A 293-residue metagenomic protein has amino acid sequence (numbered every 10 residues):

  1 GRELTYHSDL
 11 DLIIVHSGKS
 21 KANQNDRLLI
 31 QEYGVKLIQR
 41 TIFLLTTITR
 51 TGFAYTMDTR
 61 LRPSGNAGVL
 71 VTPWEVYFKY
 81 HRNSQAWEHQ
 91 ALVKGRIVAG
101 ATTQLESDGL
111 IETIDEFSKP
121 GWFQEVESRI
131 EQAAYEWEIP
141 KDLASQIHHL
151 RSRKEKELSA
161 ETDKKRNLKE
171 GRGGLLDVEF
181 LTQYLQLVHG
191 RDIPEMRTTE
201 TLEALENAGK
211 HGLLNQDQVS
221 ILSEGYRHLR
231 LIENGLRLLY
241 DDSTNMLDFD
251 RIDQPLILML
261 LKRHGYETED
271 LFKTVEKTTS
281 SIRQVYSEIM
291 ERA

Functional and structural regions predicted by a protein language model:
G1-A293: A nucleotide- and high-energy phosphate-metabolite-utilizing enzyme signature
